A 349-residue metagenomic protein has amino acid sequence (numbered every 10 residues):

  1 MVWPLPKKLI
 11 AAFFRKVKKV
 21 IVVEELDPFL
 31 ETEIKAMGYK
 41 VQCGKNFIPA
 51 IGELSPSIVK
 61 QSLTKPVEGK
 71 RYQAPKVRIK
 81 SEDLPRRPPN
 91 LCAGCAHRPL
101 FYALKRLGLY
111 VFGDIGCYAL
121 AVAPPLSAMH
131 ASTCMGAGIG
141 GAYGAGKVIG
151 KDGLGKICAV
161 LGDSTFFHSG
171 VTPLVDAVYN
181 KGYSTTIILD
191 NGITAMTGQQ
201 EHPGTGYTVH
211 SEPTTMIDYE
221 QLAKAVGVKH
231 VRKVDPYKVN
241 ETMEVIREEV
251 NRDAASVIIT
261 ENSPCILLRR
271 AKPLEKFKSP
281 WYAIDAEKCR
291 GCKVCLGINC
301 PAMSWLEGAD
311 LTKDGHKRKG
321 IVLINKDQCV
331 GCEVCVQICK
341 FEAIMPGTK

Functional and structural regions predicted by a protein language model:
M1-A74, T260, M345-K349: Terminal amphipathic helices with adjacent charged low-complexity linkers/tails
P4, P28-L30, I48-I51, Y118-L120 (+3 more regions): Short gly/pro/ser/thr-enriched loop/turn and capping motifs at secondary-structure boundaries
V22-E24, V41-G44, R71-A74, A93 (+6 more regions): General beta-strand structural signal in soluble alpha/beta enzymes
P75-I139, V148-K151: Active-site diphosphate/adenylate-binding microenvironment
R78-P88, A119-A128, A195-T205, K224-K229 (+2 more regions): Gly-rich Lys/Arg/Thr-decorated short loops/hinges at beta-loop-alpha junctions or inter-strand turns that position
V122-I259, L267-A271: Thiamine diphosphate
E248-S304: Glycine/aspartate-rich loop-and-adjacent alpha/beta segment that forms the canonical ThDP
L268-R269, R290-N325, V334-K349: Iron-sulfur cluster-binding cysteine motifs and their immediate structural context in ferredoxin-like electron-transfer
